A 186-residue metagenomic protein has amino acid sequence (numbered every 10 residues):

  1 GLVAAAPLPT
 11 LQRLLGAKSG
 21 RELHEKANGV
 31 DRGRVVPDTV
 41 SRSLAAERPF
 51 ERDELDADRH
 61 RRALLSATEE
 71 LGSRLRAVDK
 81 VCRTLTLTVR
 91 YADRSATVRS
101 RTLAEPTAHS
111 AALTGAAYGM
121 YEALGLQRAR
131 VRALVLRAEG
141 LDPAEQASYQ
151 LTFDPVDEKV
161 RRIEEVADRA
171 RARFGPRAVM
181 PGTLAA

Functional and structural regions predicted by a protein language model:
G1-V131: DNA-contacting surface of Y-family translesion DNA polymerases
P106-A186: Acidic, metal-coordinating catalytic segment for phosphate/diphosphate chemistry, firing primarily on the Nudix
